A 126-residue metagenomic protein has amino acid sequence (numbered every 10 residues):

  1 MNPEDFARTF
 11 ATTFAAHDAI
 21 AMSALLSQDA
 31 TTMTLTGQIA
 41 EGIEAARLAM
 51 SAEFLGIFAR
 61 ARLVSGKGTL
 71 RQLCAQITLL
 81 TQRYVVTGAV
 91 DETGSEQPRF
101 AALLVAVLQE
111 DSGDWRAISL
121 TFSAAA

Functional and structural regions predicted by a protein language model:
M1-D18: Short, aromatic-enriched amphipathic alpha-helices that serve as compact interaction elements
F6, A19-Q72, P98: A solvent-exposed, acidic/Ser-Thr-rich amphipathic alpha-helical stretch
F58, V86-P98: Short, cysteine-centered beta-strand-loop-beta hairpins and adjacent loop/turn segments enriched in charged/polar
V64, T81, P98-L104: Short, surface-exposed coil-to-beta transition loops
L73-C74, D111: Structural motif
A75-V86: A short hydrophobic beta-strand element
R99-A126: Short beta-strand edge/turn micro-motifs at domain boundaries
